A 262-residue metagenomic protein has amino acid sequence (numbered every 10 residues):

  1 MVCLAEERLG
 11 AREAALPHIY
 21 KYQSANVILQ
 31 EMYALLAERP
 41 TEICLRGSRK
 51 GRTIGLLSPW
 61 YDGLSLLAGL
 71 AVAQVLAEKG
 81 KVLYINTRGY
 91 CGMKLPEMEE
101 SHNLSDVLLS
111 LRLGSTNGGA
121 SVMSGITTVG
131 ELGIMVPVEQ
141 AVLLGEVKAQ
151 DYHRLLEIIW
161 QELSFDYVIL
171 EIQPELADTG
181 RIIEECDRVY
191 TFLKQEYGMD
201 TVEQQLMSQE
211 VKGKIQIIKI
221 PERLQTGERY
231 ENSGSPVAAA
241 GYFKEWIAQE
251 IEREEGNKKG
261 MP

Functional and structural regions predicted by a protein language model:
M1-E6, G55-L57, I85-N86, V136-P137 (+3 more regions): Conserved beta-strand segments of the P-loop GTPase G domain that flank and frequently precede/overlap
V2-T53: Extreme N-terminal, non-catalytic leader segments that precede Walker-type/kinase nucleotide-binding cores
A5, E13-L16, K79-G80, F165-D166 (+1 more regions): Short, well-ordered alpha-helix to beta-strand connector turns
K21-A34, H153-Y242: Conserved catalytic-core segment of NTP-binding enzymes
G47-Y90, P96: Walker A/P-loop phosphate-binding motif and the immediately C-terminal alpha-helix
K79-V136: Phosphate-binding loop that captures ATP/GTP phosphates
N117-I126, V136-I172, D200: Cytosolic-facing regulatory segments adjacent to core modules
S233-P262: NTP-binding/hydrolysis catalytic cores, primarily Walker-type P-loop NTPases
